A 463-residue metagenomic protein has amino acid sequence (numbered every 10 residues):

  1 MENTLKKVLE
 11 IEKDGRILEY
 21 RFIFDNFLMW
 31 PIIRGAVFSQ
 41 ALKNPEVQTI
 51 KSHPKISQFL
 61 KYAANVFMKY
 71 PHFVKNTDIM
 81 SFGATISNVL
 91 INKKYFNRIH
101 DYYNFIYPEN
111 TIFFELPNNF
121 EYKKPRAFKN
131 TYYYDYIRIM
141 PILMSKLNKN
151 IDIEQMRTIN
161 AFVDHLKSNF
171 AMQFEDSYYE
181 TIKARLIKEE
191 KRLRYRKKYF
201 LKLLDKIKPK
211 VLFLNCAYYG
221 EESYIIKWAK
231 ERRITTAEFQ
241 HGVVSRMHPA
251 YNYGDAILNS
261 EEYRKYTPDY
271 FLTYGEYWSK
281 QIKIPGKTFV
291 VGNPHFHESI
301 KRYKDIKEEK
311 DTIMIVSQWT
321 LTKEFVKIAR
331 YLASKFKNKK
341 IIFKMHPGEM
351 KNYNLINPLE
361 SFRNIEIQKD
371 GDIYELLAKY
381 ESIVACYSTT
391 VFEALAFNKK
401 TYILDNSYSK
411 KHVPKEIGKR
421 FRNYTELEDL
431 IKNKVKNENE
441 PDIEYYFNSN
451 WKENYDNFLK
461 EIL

Functional and structural regions predicted by a protein language model:
M1-L463: Catalytic-core helical/loop segments in enzymes performing group transfer/polymerization on anionic/lipid-linked
